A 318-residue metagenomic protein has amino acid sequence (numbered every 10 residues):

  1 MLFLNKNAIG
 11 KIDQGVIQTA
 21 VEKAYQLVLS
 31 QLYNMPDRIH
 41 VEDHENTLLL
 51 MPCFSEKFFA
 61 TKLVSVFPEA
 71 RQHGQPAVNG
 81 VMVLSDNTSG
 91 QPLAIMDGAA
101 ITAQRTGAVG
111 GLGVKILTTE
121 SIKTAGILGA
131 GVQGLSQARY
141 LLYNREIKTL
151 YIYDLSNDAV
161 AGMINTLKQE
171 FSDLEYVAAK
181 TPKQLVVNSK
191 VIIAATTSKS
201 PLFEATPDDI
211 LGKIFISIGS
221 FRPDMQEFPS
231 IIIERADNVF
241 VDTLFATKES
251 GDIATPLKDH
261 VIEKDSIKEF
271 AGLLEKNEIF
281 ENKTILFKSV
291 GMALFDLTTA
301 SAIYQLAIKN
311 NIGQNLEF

Functional and structural regions predicted by a protein language model:
M1-T102, G111, S121, L294-L297 (+3 more regions): N-terminal ligand-binding/catalytic initiation module
L117-T124, I210-L211: Short helix-loop-beta connector
T124-A125, L150: Conserved hydrophobic helix-helix packing surfaces used for dimerization/oligomerization
A130-G131: Glycine-rich Rossmann-fold phosphate-binding loop(s) that bind the pyrophosphate of adenine dinucleotide cofactors
G134-L135: N-terminal Rossmann-fold NAD(P) dinucleotide-binding loop
Y143-E170: NAD(P)-binding Rossmann-fold cofactor-contacting core
D173-P256, V261: Rossmann-like adenosine-cofactor binding region
F221-F318: Adenosine-phosphate binding glycine-rich loop
